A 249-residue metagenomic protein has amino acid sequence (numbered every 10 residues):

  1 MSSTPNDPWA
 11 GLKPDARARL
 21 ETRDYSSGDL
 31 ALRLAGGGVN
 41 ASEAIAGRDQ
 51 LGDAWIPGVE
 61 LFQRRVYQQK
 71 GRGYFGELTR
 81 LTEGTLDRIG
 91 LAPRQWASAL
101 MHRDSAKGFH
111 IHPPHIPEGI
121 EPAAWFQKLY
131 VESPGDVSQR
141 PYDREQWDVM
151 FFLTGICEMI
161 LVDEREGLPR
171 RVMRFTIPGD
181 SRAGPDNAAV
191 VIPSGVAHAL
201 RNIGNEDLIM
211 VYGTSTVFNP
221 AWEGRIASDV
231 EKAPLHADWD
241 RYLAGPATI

Functional and structural regions predicted by a protein language model:
S2-D186, N205-I209, T214-I249: Non-catalytic, conserved peripheral segments adjacent to functional cores
M159-I160, V190, H198-I203: Short beta-strand His + acidic residue motifs that chelate non-heme Fe in jelly-roll/DSBH and cupin folds
